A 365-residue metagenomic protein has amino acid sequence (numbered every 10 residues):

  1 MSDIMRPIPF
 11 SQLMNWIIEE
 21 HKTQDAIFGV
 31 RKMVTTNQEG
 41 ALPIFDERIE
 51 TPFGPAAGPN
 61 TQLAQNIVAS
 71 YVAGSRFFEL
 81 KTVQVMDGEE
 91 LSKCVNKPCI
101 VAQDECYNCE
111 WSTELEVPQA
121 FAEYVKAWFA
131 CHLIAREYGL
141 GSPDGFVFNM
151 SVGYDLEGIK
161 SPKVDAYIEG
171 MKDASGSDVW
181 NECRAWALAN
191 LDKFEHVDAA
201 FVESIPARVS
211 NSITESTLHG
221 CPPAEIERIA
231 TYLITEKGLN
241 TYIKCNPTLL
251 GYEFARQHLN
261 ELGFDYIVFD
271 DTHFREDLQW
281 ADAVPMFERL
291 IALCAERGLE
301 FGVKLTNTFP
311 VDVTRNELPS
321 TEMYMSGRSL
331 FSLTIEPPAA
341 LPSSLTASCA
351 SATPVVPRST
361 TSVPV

Functional and structural regions predicted by a protein language model:
M1-E236: N-terminal capping/small domains of soluble enzymes
T23-N37, G251-A350: Glycine/Thr-rich beta-alpha phosphate-binding loop at enzyme active sites
I49-F53, G74-R76, K237-T241, R297-F301 (+2 more regions): Short, well-ordered coil/turn segments that N-cap beta-strands
A56, E215-P222, E276-Q279, L330 (+2 more regions): Glycine- and other small-residue-rich loops at beta-strand/loop junctions that grip anionic moieties
P59-T61, Q84, C245-G251, N307-V311 (+2 more regions): Active-site-proximal loop/turn and secondary-structure-junction residues that shape catalytic pockets, frequently
A64-S70, A230-T231, A350-S351, V356-S359 (+1 more regions): Catalytic cores of alpha/beta
E79, Y242-K244, K304: Conserved beta-strand positions in the central sheet of alpha/beta enzyme cores
C221-G238, Y242-A255, D270-A281: Extended, H/D-rich, highly charged conserved domains that either
